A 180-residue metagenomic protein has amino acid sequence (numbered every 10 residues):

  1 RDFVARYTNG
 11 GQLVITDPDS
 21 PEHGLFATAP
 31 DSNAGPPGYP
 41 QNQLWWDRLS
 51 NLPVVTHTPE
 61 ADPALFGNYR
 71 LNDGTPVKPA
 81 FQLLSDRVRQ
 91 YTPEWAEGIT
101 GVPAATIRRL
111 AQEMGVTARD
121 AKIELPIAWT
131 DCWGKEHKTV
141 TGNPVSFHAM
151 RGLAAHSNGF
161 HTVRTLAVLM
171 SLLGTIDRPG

Functional and structural regions predicted by a protein language model:
R1-W129, V140: Long, well-ordered, tryptophan-enriched scaffold segments
T106-G180: Acidic catalytic cores of enzymes that act on phosphate-bearing nucleotides/polynucleotides
